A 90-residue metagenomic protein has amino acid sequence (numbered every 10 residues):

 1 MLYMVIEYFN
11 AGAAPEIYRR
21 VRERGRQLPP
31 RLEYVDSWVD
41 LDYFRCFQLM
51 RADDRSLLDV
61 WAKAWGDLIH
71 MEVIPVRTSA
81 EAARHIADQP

Functional and structural regions predicted by a protein language model:
M1-V35, V39-R45, D53-L57, R77-P90: Short S/T/G/P-rich N-terminal loop/turn motif that feeds into the first structured element of a domain
L32, G66-I69: Structural motif
R51-A52, A64: Conserved catalytic core of Hanks-type protein kinase domains
L58-W65: Short, electropositive alpha-helical surface patch
L68-S79: Conserved short beta-strand edge segments in small beta-sheet-based binding/regulatory domains
